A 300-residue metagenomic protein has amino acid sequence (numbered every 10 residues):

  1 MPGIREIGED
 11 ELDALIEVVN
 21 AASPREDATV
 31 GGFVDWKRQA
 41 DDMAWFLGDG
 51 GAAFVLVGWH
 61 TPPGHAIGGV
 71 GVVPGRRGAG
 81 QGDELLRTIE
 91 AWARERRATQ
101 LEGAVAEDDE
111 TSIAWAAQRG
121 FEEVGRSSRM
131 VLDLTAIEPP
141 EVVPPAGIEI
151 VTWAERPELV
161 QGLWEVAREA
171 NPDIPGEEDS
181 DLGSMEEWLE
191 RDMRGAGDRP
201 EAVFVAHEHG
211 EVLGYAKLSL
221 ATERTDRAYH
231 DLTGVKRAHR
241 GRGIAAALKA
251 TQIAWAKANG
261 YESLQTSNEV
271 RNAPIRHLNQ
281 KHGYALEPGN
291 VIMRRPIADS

Functional and structural regions predicted by a protein language model:
M1-V34, V143-G183, E187, S300: Short amphipathic alpha-helix that is part of the acyltransferase structural core
G8-L12, V19-E107, E208, V212-K236: Conserved donor-binding loop and adjoining core beta-sheet/short helix segment in diverse acyl/aminoacyl transferases
P74-E155, V291-R295: Acyl-donor-binding surface of acyltransferase catalytic domains
G78-A91, Q118, V235, G241-A254 (+2 more regions): Conserved acetyl-CoA-binding loop-helix of GNAT-fold acetyltransferases
A79-Q81, A98, R242, A258-T266: Extended interaction-bearing regions that mediate binding to partners or small molecules
R119-E138, A202, A254, N259-S300: Active-site/acyl-donor-binding loops of N-acyltransferases
E177-K217: A mid-sequence, solvent-exposed acidic-amphipathic segment
L218-S219, R227-L232, A245-L248, N259-Q265: Extended hydrophobic/aromatic segments used for targeting, binding, or gating
